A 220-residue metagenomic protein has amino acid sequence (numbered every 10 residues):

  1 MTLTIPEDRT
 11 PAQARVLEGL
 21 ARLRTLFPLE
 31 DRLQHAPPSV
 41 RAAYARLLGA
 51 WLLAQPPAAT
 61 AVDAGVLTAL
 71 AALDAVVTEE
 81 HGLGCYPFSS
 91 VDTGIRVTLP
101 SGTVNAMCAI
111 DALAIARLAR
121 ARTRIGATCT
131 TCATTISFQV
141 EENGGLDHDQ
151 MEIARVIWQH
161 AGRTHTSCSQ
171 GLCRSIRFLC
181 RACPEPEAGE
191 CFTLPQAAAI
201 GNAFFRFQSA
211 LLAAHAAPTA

Functional and structural regions predicted by a protein language model:
M1-R32: Long, low-complexity, charged/polar intrinsically disordered regions in eukaryotic proteins
L20-A21, L26-A61: Short amphipathic alpha-helical interface segments
A43-L47, A58-G84: Basic amphipathic alpha-helical segments that dock to polyanions
A50, A54, L73-V77, R122 (+2 more regions): Short secondary-structure junctions and interdomain/linker hinges
L83-R122: Short, amphipathic alpha-helical interaction segments positioned at domain boundaries
G126: Residues immediately within or flanking Cys/His clusters that coordinate Zn2+ in small zinc-binding modules
C129-C132: Short cysteine-rich clusters marking metal-coordination/redox-active sites
T135-A220: Long, low-complexity, charge-rich intrinsically disordered regions
